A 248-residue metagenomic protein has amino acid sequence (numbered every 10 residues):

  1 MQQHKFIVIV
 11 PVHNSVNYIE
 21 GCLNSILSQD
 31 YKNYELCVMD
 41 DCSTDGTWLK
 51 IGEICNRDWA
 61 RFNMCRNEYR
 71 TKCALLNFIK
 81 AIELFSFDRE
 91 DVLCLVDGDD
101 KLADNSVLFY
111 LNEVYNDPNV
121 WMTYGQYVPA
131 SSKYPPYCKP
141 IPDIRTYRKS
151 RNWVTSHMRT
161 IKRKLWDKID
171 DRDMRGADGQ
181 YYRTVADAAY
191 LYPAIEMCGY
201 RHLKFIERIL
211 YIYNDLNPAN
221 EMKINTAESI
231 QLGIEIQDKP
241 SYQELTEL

Functional and structural regions predicted by a protein language model:
Q2-E247: Nucleotide-sugar donor-binding/catalytic module of glycosyltransferases that assemble extracellular/cell-envelope
